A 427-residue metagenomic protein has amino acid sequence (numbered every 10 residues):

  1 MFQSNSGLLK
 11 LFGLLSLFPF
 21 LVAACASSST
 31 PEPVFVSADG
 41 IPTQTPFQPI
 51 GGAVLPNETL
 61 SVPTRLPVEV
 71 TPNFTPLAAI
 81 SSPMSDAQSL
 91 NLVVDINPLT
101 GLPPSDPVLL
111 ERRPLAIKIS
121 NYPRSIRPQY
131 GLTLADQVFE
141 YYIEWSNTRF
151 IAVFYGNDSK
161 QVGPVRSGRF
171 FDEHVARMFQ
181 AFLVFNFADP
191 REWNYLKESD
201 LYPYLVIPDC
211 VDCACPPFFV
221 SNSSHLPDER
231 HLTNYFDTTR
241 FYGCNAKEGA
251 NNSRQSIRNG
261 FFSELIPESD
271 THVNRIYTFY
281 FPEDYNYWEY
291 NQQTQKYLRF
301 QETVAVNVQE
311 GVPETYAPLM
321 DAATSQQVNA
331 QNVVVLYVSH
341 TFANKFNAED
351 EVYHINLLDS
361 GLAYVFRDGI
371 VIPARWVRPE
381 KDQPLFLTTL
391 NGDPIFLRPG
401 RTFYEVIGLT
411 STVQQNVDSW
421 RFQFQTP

Functional and structural regions predicted by a protein language model:
F2-A23: Sec-dependent bacterial lipoprotein signal peptides
Q3-N5, L11, A38, P49-I50 (+3 more regions): Intrinsically disordered, low-complexity segments enriched in small/polar residues
L8, L14, I41, G52-A53 (+4 more regions): Intrinsically disordered, low-complexity regions
L9-F12, L60, F386: Extended hydrophobic/Leu-rich segments
A24-L102, P427: Ser/Thr-rich, Proline-interspersed low-complexity disordered segments
F74-L90, V94-F139, E144-P427: A surface/extracellular/periplasmic glyco- and lipid-processing/surface-interacting theme
